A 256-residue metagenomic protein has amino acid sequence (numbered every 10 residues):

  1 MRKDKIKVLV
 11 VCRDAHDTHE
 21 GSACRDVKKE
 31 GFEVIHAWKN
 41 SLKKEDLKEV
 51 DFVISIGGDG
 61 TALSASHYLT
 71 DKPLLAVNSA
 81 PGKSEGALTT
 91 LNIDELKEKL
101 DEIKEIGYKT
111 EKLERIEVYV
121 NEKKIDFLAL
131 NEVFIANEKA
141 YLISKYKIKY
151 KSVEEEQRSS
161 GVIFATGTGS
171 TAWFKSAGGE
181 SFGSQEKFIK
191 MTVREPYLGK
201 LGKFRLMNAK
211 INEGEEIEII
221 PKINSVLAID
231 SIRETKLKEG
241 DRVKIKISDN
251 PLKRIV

Functional and structural regions predicted by a protein language model:
R2-K44, A80-S160, T171-V256: Catalytic phosphate-donor-binding core of small-molecule kinases
L9-V10, I54-I56: Structural motif
F32, E49, L69-P73, K222-N224: Short glycine/proline-enriched coil/turn segments at helix->beta-strand junctions
D46-I54: Short acidic/histidine-rich motifs immediately flanking catalytic phosphotransfer sites in two-component signaling
I56-D59, T166-T168: Glycine-rich beta-strand-to-loop/alpha-helix junction loops that act as flexible
G60-A65, T171-K175: Short glycine/serine/threonine-rich phosphate/pyrophosphate-binding segments that cradle anionic phosphate groups
S66-A80: A short, gly/pro- and small-residue-rich
G161-A165: AMP-binding/adenylate-forming core of the ANL superfamily
